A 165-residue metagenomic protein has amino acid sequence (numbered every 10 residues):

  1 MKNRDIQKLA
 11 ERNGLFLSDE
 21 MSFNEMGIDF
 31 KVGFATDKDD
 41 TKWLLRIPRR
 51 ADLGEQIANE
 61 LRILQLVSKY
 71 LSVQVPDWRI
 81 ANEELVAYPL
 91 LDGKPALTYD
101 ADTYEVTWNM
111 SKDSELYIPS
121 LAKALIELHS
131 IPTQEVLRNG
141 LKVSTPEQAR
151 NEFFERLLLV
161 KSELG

Functional and structural regions predicted by a protein language model:
M1-E20, T107-S114, P119, I126-G165: An alpha-helical support segment within catalytic cores of ATP-dependent transferases
S22-V143: ATP-binding pocket architecture of kinase catalytic cores
